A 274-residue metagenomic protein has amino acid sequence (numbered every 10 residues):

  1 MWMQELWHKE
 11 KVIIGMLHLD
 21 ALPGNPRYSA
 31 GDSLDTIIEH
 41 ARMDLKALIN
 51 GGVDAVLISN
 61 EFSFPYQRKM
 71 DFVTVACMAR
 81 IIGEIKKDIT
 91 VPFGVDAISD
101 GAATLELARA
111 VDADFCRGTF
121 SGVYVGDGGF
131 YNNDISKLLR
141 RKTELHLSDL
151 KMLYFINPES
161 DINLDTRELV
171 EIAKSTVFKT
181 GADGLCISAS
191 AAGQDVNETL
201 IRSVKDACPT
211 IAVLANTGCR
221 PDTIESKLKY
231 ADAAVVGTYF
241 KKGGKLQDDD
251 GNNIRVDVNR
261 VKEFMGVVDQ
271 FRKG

Functional and structural regions predicted by a protein language model:
M1-L34, L139, T143-E144: N-terminal amphipathic alpha-helix/helix-capping segment at the start of soluble metabolic enzymes
K9-E10, G15, Q67-V95, N133-Y154 (+2 more regions): Alpha-helix-loop-beta-strand connector modules within alpha/beta enzyme cores
I13-L17, V56-I58, F93-D96, C116-G118 (+4 more regions): Hydrophobic faces of well-ordered beta-strands that scaffold small-molecule active sites in alpha/beta enzyme cores
G15, L48, V56, C116 (+5 more regions): Conserved, mostly hydrophobic/aromatic
H18-M43, F93-D100, Y154-V170, C219-R220: Active-site mouth loops of central-metabolism enzymes
L22, A103, L107-G184: Conserved anion-binding
I49-C77, V123-D127, A182-D195, G244-D249: Glycine-rich, proline-tolerant flexible connector loops at the mouths of alpha/beta enzymes
V95, D100-A113, E171-A173, A207-P209 (+1 more regions): Catalytic cores of alpha/beta
